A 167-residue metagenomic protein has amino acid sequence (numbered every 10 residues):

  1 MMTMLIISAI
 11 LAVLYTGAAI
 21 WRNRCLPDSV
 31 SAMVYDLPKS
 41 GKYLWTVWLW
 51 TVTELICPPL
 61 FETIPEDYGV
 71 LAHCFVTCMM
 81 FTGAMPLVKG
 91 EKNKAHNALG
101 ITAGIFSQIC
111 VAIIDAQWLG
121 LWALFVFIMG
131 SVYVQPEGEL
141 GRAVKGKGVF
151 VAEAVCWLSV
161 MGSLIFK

Functional and structural regions predicted by a protein language model:
M1-L5, C57-V70, I109-L121, I165-K167: Helix-coil boundary and interhelical linker segments in multi-pass alpha-helical membrane proteins
M1-P65: N-terminal topogenic module of multi-pass integral membrane proteins
M4-I7, W45-T53, Y68-C74, H96-A103 (+2 more regions): Physicochemical signature of membrane-embedded alpha-helices that form the seven-helix bundle of GPCRs, emphasizing
A9-G17, T46-C57, I105-D115, V126-I128 (+1 more regions): Hydrophobic cores of alpha-helical transmembrane segments in multi-pass inner/ER membrane proteins, independent
V13-R22, F81-L87, M129-Q135: Transmembrane alpha-helical segments that form the membrane-embedded catalytic/substrate-channel core of multi-pass
V34-P38, F61-Y68, K89-A95, E137-G148: Membrane-interface helix-boundary motifs at transmembrane edges
G69-F125: Membrane-proximal helix-loop-helix units in multi-pass membrane proteins
D115-K167: Terminal transmembrane helical module of multi-pass membrane proteins
